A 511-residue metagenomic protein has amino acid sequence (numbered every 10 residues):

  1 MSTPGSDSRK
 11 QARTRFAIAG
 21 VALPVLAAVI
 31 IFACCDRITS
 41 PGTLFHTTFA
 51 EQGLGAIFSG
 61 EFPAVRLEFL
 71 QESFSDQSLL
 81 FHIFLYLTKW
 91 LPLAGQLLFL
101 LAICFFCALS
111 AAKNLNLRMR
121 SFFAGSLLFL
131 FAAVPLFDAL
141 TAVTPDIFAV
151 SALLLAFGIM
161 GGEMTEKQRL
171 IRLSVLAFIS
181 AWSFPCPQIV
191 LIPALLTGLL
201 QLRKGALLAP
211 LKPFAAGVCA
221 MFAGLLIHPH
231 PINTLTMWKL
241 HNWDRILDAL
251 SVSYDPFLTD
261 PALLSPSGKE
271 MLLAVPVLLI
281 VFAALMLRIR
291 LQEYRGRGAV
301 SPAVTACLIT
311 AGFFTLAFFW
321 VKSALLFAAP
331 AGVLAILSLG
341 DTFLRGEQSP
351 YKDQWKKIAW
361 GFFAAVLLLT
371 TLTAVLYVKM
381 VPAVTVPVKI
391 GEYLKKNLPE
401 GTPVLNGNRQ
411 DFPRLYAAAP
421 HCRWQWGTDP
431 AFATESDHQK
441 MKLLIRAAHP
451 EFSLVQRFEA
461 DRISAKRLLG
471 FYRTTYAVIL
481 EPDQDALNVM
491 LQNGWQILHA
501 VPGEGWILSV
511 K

Functional and structural regions predicted by a protein language model:
V29-I30, I159, R169-P185, V190-A194 (+2 more regions): Membrane-interface alpha helices of multi-pass inner-membrane proteins
I31-G60, L70-Q77, L93-A94, L98 (+3 more regions): Transmembrane catalytic cores of multi-pass membrane glycosyltransferases and polysaccharide-assembly enzymes
V65-F106: Loop-to-helix entry region of an early transmembrane alpha helix in multi-pass inner-membrane enzymes
A94-M119, L130: Transmembrane-helix motifs of polytopic, lipid-linked glycan transferases
D138-F148: Short acidic/glycine- and proline-prone juxtamembrane loop motifs at membrane-interface regions of multi-pass membrane
L153-R172, L199-L200, L285-R295: Membrane-interface transmembrane helices that cradle and orient dolichyl/undecaprenyl
V218-C219, V333, D341-A374: Signature aromatic-anchored transmembrane alpha helix within multi-pass, membrane-resident enzymes that catalyze glycan
L398-L443, G470-P482: Short periplasmic/luminal acceptor-recognition loop of GT-C membrane glycosyltransferases, typified by
